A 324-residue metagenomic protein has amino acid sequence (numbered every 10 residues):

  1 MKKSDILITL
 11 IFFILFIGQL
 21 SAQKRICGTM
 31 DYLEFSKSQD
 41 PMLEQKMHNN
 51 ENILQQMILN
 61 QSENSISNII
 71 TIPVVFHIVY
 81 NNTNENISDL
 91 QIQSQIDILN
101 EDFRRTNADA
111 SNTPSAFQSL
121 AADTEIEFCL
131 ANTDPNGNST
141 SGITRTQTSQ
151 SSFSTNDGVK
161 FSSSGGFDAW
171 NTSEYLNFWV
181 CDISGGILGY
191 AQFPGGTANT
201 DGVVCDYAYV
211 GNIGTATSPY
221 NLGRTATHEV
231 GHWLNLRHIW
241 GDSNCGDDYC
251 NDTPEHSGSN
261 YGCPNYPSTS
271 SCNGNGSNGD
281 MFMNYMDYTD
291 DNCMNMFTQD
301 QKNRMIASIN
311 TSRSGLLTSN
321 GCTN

Functional and structural regions predicted by a protein language model:
M1-M30, L99: Bacterial Sec-dependent N-terminal signal peptides
Q23-I69, F103: N-terminal zymogen propeptides
I58-N100, C181: Fold-level signature of zinc-dependent metallopeptidase catalytic domains
E63-N68, G195-A198, S277-N278: Short glycine/proline-enriched loop/turn "hinge" motifs that connect secondary-structure elements and lie
F76-Y80, Y209, D290: Short, histidine-centered active-site or binding-site loop motifs used for metal coordination, general acid-base
N86-S94, T217-N221, T225, D280 (+1 more regions): Soluble non-cytosolic domains of exported or imported proteins
Q93, D97-T269: Metzincin-family zinc-dependent endopeptidase catalytic domain
C245-N324: Replace "(M1/M4/M9/M12/WLM)" with "(e.g., M1/M4/M8/M9/M12/M26/WLM)" and add "not limited to" to clarify scope
